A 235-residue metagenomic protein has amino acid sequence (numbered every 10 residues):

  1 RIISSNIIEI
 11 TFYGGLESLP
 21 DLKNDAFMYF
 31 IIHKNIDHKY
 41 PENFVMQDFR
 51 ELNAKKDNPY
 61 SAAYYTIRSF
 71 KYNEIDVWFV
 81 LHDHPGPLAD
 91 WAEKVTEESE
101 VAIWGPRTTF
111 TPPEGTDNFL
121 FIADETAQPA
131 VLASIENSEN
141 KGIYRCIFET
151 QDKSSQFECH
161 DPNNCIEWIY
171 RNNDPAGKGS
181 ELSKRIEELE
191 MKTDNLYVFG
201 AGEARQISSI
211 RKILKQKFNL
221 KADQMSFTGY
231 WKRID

Functional and structural regions predicted by a protein language model:
R1-D235: Extended, composition-driven regions rather than compact fold-specific motifs
